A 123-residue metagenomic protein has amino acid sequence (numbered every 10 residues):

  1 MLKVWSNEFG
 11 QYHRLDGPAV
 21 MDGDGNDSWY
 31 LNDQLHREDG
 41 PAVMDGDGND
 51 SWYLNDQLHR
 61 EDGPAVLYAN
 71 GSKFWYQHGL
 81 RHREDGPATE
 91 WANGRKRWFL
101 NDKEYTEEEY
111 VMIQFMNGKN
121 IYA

Functional and structural regions predicted by a protein language model:
M1-A123: Glycine/tyrosine- and acidic-biased, solvent-exposed loop/turn segments at the edges of beta-strands
